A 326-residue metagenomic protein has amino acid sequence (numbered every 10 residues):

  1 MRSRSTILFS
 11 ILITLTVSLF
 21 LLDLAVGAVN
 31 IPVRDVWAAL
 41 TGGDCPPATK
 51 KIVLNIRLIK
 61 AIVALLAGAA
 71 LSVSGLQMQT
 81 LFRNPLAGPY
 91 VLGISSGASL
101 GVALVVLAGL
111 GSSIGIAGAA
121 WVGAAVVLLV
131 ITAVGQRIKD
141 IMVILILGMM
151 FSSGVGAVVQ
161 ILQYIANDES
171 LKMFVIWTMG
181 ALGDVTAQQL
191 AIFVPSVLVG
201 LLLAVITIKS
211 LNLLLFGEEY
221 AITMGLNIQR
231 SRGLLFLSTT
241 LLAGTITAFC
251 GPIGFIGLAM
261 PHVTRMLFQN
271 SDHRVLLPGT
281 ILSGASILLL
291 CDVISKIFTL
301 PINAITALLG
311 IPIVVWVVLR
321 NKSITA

Functional and structural regions predicted by a protein language model:
M1-A326: Alpha-helical transmembrane segments in inner-membrane proteins
